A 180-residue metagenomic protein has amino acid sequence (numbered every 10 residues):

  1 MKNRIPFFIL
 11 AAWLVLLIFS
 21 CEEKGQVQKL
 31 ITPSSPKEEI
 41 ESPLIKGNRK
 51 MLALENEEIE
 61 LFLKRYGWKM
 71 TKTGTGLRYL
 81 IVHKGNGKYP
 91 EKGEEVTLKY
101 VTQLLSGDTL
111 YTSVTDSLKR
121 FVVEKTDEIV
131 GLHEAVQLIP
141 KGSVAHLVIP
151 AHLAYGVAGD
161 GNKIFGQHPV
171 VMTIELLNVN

Functional and structural regions predicted by a protein language model:
K2-F8, C21-N180: Cross-family detector of peptidyl-prolyl cis-trans isomerase
I9-I18: Bacterial N-terminal signal peptides
